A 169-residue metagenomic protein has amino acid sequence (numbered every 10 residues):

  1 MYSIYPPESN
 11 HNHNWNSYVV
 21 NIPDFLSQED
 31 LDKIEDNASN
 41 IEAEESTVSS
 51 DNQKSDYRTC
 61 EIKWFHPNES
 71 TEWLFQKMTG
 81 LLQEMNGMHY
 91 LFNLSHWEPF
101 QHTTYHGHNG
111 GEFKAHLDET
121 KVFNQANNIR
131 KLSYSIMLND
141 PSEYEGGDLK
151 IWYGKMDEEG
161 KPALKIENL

Functional and structural regions predicted by a protein language model:
M1-L169: Fe(II)/2-oxoglutarate oxygenase catalytic core
